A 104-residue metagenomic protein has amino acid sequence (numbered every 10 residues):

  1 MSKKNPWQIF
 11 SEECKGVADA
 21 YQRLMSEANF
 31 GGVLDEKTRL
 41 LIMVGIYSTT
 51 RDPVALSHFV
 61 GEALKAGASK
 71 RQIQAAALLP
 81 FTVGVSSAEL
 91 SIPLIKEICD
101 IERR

Functional and structural regions predicted by a protein language model:
M1-L40, G61-K65, A88-R104: Acidic, glycine/proline-rich low-complexity segments that act as flexible tails and inter-domain linkers
I9, V33, A55, P80-T82: Residue-level preference for alpha-helix termini and adjacent loops
C14, G45-T49, P80-S87: Alpha-helical transition-metal enzyme core signature, strongest for iron centers
R39-P53: Amphipathic, charged-and-aliphatic alpha-helical interface segments that function as noncatalytic docking
T49, S57-F59, V85, I98: Hydrophobic alpha-helical segments
R51-A77: Mid-chain, well-packed structural core segment of small domains
R71-C99: C-terminal structural segments of small proteins and small subunits
